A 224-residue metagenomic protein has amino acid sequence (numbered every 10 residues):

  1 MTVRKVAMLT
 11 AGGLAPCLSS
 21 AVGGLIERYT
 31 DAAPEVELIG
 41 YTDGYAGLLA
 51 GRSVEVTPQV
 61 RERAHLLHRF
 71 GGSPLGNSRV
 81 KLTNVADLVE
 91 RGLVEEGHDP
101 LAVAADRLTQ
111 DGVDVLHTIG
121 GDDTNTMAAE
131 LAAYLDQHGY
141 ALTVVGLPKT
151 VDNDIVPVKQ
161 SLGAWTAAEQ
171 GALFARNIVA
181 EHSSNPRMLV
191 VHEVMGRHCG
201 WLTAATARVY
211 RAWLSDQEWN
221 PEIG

Functional and structural regions predicted by a protein language model:
T2-S53: N-terminal phosphate-binding or glycine-rich loops at protein starts, especially the Walker A/P-loop of NTPases
K5-A15, P74-G76, D114-G120, G146 (+1 more regions): Short glycine-rich or small-residue beta-strand-to-loop segments that form or flank ligand, phosphate, metal/Fe-S
V6-L9, H68-V89, K149-K159, S184-R187: Gly-rich Lys/Arg/Thr-decorated short loops/hinges at beta-loop-alpha junctions or inter-strand turns that position
A11-G13, Y41-A46, R79-V80, G121-T124 (+2 more regions): Short, ordered loop/turn segments at secondary-structure junctions
A15-L25, L48-L49, D99-A102, D122-E130 (+2 more regions): Short glycine/serine/threonine-rich phosphate/pyrophosphate-binding segments that cradle anionic phosphate groups
P34-D111: Glycine-rich nucleotide/cofactor/substrate-binding loop typically near the N-terminus or early in the first domain
A50-E55, D154-G163: Active-site-proximal loop->helix
D106-R107, D111, V115-G120, M127-E130 (+2 more regions): Accessory alpha-helical/coil subdomains and C-terminal extensions that flank or cap enzyme catalytic cores
